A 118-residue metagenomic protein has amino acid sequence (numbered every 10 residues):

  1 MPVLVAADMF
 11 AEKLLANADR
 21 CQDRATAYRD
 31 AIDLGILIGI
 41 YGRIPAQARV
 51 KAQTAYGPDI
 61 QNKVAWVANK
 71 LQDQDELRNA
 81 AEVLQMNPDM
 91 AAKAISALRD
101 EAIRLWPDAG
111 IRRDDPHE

Functional and structural regions predicted by a protein language model:
M1-E118: Compositionally biased terminal segments of proteins
